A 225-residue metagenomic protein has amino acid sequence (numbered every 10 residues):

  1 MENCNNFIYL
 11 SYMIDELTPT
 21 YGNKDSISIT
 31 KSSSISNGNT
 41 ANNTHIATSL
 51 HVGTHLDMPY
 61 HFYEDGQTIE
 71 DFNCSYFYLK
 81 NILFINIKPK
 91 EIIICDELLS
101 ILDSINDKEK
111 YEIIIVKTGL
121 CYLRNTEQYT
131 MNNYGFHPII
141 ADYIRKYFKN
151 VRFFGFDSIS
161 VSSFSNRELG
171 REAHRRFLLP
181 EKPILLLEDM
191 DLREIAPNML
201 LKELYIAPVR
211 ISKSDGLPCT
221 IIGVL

Functional and structural regions predicted by a protein language model:
M1-L225: Active-/binding-site microenvironments in catalytic and ligand-binding cores
